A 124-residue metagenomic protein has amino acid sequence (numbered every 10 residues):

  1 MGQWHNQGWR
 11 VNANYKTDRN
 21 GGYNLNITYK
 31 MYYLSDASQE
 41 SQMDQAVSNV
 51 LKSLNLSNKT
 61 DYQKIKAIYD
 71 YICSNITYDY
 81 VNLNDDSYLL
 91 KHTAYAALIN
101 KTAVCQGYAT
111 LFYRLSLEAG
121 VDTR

Functional and structural regions predicted by a protein language model:
M1-K52, V121: Linear, non-domain "peripheral" regions
Q3-T17, M31-Y32, S57-T60, S87-K101 (+1 more regions): Non-transmembrane, interaction-prone segments in cytosolic or luminal domains
G8, R19, I27, Y33 (+5 more regions): Generic alpha-helical secondary structure signal
V11, L25-T28, I65-A67, K91 (+1 more regions): A general marker of short, structured functional hotspots
Y15, D36-E40, Y62, D79 (+3 more regions): Generic local-structure boundary detector
G22-T28, V81, S87-Y88, Q106-T110 (+1 more regions): Mature secreted bioactive peptide module from preproproteins
Y33-A97: Secondary-structure boundary elements
I68, K91, A97-R124: Cysteine-centered nucleophilic/redox motifs
